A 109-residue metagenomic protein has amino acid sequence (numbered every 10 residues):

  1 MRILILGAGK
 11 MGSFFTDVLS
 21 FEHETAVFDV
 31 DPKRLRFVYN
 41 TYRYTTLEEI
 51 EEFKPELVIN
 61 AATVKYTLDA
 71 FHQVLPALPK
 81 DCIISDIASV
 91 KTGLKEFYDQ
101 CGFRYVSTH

Functional and structural regions predicted by a protein language model:
M1-Y44, E49: NAD(P)+-binding Rossmann beta1-loop-alpha1 motif at the extreme N-terminus of oxidoreductases
L6, F28, N60-A61, S85: The conserved SAM/SAH-binding core of class I Rossmann-like methyltransferase domains, concentrating on the hydrophobic
S13-F14, T67, G93: Short glycine/serine/threonine-rich phosphate/pyrophosphate-binding segments that cradle anionic phosphate groups
D17-F21, H72, P76, E96-Q100: Short, well-ordered alpha-helices that flank and scaffold nucleotide-derived cofactor binding pockets
E24-T25, P55-V58, K80-I84: Short active-site oxyanion
K33-N40, E52, L94-C101: Short loop/helix-cap segments at secondary-structure boundaries that form the rim of catalytic
E48-L78: Rossmann-like NAD(P)-binding element
I83, I87-H109: Rossmann-fold NAD(P)-binding glycine/threonine-rich loop
